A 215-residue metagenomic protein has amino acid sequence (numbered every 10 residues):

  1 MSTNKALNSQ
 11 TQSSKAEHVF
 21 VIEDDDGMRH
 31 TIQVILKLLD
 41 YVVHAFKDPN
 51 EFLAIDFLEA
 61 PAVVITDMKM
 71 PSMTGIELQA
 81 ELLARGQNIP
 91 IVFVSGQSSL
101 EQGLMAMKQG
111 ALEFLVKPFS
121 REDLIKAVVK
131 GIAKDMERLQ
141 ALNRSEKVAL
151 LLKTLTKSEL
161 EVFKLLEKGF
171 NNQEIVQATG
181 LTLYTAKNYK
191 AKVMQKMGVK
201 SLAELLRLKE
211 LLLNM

Functional and structural regions predicted by a protein language model:
S13-G27, I32-L36, P49, V64-I65 (+1 more regions): Conserved acidic segment of CheY-like receiver
A45-V63: Acidic, metal-coordinating helix/loop segments flanking the phosphotransfer/catalytic sites of two-component signaling
K47-D48, T74-L78: Acidic catalytic/metal-coordinating carboxylates
D67, S95: Active-site residues of response regulator receiver
M70: Receiver (REC) domain active-site loop signature in two-component systems and cognate sites in sensor histidine kinases
S99, L115, F119-V128, E174: C-terminal output helix
A191-M215: Basic, Lys/Arg-enriched C-terminal extension of HTH/homeodomain DNA-binding domains
